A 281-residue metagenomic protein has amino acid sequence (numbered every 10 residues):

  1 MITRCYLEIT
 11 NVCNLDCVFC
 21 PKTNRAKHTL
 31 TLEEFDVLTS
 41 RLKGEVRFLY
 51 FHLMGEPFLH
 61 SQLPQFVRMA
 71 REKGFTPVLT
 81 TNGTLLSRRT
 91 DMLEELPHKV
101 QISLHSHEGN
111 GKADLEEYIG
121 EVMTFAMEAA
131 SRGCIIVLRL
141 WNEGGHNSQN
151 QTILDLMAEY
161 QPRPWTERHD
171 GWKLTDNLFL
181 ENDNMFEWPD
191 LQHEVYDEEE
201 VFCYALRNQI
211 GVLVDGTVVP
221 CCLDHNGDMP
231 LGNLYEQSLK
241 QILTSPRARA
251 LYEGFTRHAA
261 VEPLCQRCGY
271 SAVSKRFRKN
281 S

Functional and structural regions predicted by a protein language model:
M1-A26, S40-K43, Y196, T217 (+2 more regions): N-terminal pre-core extensions flanking Radical SAM catalytic domains
M1-V100, G109-G120, K275-R278: Conserved alpha-helical substructure of the radical SAM core
L30, K73-T76, M92-P246, A250 (+1 more regions): Radical SAM enzyme [4Fe-4S]-AdoMet core and its adjacent flexible, acidic and glycine-rich loops/tails across
